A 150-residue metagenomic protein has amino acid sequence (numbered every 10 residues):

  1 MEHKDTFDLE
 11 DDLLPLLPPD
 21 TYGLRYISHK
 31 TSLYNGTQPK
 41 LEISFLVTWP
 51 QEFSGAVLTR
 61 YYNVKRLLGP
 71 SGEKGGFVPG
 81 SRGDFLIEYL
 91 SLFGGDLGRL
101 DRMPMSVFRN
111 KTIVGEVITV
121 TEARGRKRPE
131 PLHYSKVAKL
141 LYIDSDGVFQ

Functional and structural regions predicted by a protein language model:
M1-Q150: Short beta-rich binding modules
